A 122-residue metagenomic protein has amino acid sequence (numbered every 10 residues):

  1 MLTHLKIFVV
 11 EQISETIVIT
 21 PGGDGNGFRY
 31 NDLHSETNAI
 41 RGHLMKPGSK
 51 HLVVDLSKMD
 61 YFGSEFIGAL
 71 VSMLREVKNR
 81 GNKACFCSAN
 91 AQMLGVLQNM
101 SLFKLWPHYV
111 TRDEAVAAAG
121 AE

Functional and structural regions predicted by a protein language model:
L2-A39: STAS-typified acidic loop motif
E11, G63-E65, E114: General structural signal for secondary-structure boundaries
G25-W106: Amphipathic alpha-helical interaction surfaces in cytosolic regulatory modules
L105-A115: Short acidic-hydrophobic, aromatic-tinged amphipathic segments that line or gate anion-handling sites
A115-E122: A short, charged, amphipathic alpha-helix used as a generic interaction element across diverse proteins
